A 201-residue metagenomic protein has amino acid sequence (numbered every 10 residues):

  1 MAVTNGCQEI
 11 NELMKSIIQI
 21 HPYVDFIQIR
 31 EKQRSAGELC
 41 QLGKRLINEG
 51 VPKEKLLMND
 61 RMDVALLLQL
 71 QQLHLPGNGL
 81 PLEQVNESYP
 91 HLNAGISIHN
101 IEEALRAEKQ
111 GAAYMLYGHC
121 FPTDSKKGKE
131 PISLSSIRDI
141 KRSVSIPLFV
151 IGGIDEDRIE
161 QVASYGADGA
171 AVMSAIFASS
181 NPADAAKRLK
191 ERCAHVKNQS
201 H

Functional and structural regions predicted by a protein language model:
M1-L82, E87-Y114, D139, S145-L148 (+2 more regions): Conserved N-terminal beta1-alpha1 strand-loop-helix module at the mouth
A65, F121-K127: A short acidic, helix-capping loop that chelates divalent metal ions and anchors anionic groups
H74, K127-G128, V150, Y165: Active-site-adjacent loop and "lid" segments of alpha/beta metabolic enzymes
G111, Y165-D168: As written
K127-I132, R138: Substrate-recognition "cap/lid" segment bordering the active-site pocket of phosphatases
A167-A175: Short, electropositive alpha-helical surface patch
